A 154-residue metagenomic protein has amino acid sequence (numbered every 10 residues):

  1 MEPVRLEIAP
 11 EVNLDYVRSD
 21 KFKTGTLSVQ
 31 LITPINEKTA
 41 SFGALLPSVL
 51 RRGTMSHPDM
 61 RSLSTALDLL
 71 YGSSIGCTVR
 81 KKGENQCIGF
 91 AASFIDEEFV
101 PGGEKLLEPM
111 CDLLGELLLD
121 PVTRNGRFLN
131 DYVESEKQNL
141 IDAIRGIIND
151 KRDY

Functional and structural regions predicted by a protein language model:
M1-T26: N- or domain-start disorder-to-order transition segments that initiate the globular core
M1-V4, D20, L50, D59-T65: N-terminal start-of-chain detector that recognizes signal peptides and the immediate post-cleavage beginning
R5-P10, G53-M55, L67-Y71: A short linear-motif detector with a strong N-terminal bias
V17, K23-G43, M60-L119, Q138-R145 (+1 more regions): M16 family metallopeptidases and their MPP-like homologs
A44-R51: Active-site SXXK
G53-S56, E98-P101, D120-L129: Short, polar/flexible loop-turn hinges at active-site or ligand-entry regions and domain interfaces
N125-K137, Y154: Short, surface-exposed recognition loops or helix-turn segments adjacent to catalytic cores
